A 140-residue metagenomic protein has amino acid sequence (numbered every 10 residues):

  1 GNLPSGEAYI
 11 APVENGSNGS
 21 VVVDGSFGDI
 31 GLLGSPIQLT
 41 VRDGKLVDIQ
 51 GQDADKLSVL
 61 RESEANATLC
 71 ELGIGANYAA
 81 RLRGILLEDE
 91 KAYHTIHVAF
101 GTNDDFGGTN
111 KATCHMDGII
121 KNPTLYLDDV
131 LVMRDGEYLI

Functional and structural regions predicted by a protein language model:
G1-I140: Metal/cofactor-centered catalytic core regions of large enzymes
